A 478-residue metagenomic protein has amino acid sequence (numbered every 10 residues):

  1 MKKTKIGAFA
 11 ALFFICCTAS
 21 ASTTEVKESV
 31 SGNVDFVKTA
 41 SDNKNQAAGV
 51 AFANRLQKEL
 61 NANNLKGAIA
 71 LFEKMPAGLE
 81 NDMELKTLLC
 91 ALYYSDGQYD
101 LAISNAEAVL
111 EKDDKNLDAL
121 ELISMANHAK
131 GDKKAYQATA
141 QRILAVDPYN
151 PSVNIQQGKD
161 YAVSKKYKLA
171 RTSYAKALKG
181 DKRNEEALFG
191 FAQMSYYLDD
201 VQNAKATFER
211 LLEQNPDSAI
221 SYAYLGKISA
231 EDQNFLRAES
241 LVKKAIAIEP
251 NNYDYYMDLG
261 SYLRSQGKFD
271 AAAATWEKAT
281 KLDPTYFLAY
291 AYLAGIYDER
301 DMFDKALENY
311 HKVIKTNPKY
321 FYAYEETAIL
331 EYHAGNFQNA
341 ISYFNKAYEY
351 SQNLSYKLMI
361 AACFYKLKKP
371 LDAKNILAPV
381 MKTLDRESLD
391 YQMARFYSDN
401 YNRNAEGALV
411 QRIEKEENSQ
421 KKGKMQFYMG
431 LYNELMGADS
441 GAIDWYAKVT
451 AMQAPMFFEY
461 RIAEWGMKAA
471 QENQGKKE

Functional and structural regions predicted by a protein language model:
A19-A91, S95-D100, S104, E111 (+2 more regions): N-terminal leader/linker segments that initiate helical-solenoid repeat arrays
G49, M83-E84, L117-D118, P151-S152 (+8 more regions): Helix-start (N-cap) detector for alpha-helical repeat units in TPR-like alpha-solenoids, especially tetratricopeptide
Q57, A91, M125, K159 (+8 more regions): Residue-level recognition of tetratricopeptide repeat
N61-A62, S95-D96, A129-K130, V163-S164 (+9 more regions): Register position in tetratricopeptide repeats
G78, K112, V146, G180 (+8 more regions): Structural marker of alpha-solenoid helical repeat scaffolds
L88, L122, Q156, G190-Q193 (+6 more regions): Canonical tetratricopeptide repeat
